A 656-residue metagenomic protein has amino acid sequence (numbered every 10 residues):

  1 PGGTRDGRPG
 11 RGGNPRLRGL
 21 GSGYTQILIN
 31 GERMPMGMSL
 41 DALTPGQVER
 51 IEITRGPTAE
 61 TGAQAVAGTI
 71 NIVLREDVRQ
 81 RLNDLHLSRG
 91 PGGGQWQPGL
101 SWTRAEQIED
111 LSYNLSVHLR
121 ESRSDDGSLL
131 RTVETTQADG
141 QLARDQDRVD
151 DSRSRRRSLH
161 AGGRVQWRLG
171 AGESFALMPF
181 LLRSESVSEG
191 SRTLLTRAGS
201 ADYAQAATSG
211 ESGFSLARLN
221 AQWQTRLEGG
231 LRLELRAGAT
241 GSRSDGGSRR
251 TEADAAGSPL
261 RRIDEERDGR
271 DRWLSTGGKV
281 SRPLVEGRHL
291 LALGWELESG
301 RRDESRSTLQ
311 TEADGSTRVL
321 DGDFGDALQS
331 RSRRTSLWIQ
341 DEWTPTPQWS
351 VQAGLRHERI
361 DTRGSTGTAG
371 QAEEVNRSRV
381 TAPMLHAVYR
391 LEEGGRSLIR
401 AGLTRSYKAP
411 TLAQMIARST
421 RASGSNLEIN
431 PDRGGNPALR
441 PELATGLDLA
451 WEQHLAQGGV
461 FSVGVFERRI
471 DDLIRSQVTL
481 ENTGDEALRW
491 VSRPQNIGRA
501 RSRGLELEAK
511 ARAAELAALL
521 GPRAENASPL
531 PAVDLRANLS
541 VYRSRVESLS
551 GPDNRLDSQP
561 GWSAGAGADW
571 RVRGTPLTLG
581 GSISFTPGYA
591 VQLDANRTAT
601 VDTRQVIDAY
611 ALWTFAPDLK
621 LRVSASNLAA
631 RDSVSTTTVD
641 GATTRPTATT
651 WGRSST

Functional and structural regions predicted by a protein language model:
P1-R33: Extracytoplasmic beta-strand/coil segments of soluble accessory domains associated with Gram-negative outer-membrane
G13-R18, I27-L28, I53, A65-L87 (+1 more regions): N-terminal periplasmic accessory domains that precede and gate Gram-negative outer-membrane beta-barrel machines
E32-P57, G163: Short acidic/polar hinge/loop motifs at secondary-structure boundaries that mediate gating or recognition
G94-G127, Q141-G190, E211-E228: Transmembrane beta-barrel wall of Gram-negative outer-membrane proteins
H160-S184, G210-S365, R390, A509-G521: Face-selective signature of the C-terminal outer-membrane beta-barrel domain
F214-L216, D326-S332, R405-S462, E467-R469 (+4 more regions): Outer-membrane beta-barrel signature, preferentially recognizing the C-terminal barrel domain of Gram-negative
Q348-V351, S462, F466-R469, A487-A590: Gram-negative outer-membrane beta-barrel transporters
Y407, F585-V591, L612-T656: C-terminal beta-signal and adjacent terminal beta-strands/loops of Gram-negative outer-membrane beta-barrel proteins
